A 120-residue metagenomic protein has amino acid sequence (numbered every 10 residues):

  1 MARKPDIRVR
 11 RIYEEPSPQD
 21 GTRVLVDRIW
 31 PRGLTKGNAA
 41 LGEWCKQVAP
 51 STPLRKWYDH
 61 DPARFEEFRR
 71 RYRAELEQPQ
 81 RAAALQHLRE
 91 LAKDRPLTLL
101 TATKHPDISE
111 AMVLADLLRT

Functional and structural regions predicted by a protein language model:
M1-T120: Residues lining hydrophobic/aromatic ligand-binding pockets adjacent to catalytic sites
